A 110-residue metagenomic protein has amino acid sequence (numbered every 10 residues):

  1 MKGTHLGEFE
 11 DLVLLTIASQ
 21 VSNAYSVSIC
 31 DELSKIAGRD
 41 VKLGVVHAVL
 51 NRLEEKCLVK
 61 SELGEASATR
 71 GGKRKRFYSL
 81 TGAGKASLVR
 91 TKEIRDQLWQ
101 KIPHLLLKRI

Functional and structural regions predicted by a protein language model:
M1-T4, E65-S67: Short beta-strand/turn micro-motifs at beta-sheet edges
G3-V45: N-terminal helix-turn-helix DNA-binding core of bacterial DNA-binding proteins
D31, E54-E55: Alpha-helical residues within the helix-turn-helix
V46-L53: Basic amphipathic alpha-helical segments that dock to polyanions
K56-G71: Beta-hairpin "wing" of winged helix-turn-helix
R74: Exposed loop/turn and edge beta-strand positions of beta-sandwich/beta-sheet ligand-binding modules
A83-I110: Amphipathic alpha-helical dimerization/coiled-coil segments that flank or bridge DNA-binding/regulatory modules
